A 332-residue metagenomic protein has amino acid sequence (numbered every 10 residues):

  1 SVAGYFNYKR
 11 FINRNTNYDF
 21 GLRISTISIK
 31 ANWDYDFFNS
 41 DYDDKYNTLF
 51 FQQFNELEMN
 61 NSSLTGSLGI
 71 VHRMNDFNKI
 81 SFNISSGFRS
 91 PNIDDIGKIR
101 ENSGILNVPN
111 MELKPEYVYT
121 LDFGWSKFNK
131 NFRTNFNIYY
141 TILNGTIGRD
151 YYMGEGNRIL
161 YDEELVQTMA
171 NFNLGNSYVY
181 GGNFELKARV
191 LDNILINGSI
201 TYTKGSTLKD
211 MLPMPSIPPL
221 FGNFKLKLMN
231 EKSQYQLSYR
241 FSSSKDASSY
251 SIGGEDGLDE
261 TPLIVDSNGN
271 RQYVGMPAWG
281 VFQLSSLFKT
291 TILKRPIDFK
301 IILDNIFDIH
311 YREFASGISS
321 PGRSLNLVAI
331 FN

Functional and structural regions predicted by a protein language model:
S1-N75, R100: Signature of Gram-negative outer-membrane beta-barrel scaffolds
G4-R10, L68-H72, F123-K127, I138 (+7 more regions): Residues on the lipid-exposed face of transmembrane beta-strands in outer-membrane beta-barrel proteins
R14-N15, Y139-L143, Y152, Y161-I252: Gram-negative outer-membrane beta-barrel transporters
N15-Y18, F77-I80, N131-T134, D192-I196 (+2 more regions): Repeated loop/turn-to-beta-strand initiation elements of outer-membrane beta-barrel proteins
I24-K30, H72, I84-S90, G97-I99 (+6 more regions): Transmembrane beta-strands of outer-membrane beta-barrel pores
I29-L57, K98-P109, D150-A170, S248-R271: Solvent-exposed loop segments that connect transmembrane elements
Q52-T65, G69-R73, F77-K79, S86-L143 (+5 more regions): Outer-membrane beta-barrel signature, preferentially recognizing the C-terminal barrel domain of Gram-negative
F88, L143-N144, R149, I196 (+3 more regions): C-terminal beta-signal and adjacent terminal beta-strands/loops of Gram-negative outer-membrane beta-barrel proteins
